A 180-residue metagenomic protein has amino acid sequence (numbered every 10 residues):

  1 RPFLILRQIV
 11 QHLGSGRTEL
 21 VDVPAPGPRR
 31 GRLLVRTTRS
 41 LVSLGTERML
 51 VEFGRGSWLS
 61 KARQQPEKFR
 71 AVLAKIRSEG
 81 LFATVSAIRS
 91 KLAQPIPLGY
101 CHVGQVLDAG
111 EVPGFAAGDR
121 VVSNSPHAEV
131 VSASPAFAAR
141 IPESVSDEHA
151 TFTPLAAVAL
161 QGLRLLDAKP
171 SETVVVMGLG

Functional and structural regions predicted by a protein language model:
P2-I9: Short structural boundary motif marking the start of a folded domain
G16-V23: Short glycine/threonine/proline-enriched tight-turn/helix- or strand-capping micro-motif at secondary-structure
P26-L41, L50, G54-N124: Glycine-rich beta-strand-centered segment in the early N-terminal region that forms part of a ligand/cofactor-binding
L98-Y100, N124, P142-D167, M177-G180: A glycine-rich, Thr/Ser-enriched phosphate-binding loop motif common to dinucleotide/cofactor-binding enzymes
S125-V130: Flexible, gly/ser-rich surface segments that form the specificity/activation loops bordering the active-site cleft
V131-V145: Short, compositionally biased
E172-V176: Conserved class I S-adenosyl-L-methionine
